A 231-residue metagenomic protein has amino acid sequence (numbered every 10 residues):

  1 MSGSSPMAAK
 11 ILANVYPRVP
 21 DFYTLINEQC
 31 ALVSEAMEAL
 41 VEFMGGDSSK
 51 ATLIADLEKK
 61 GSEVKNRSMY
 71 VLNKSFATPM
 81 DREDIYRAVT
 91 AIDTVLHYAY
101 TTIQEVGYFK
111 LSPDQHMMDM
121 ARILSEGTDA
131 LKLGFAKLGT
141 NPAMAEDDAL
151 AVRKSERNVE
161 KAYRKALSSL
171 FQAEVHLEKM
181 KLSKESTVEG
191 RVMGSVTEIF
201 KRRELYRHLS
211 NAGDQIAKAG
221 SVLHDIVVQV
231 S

Functional and structural regions predicted by a protein language model:
M1-S231: Cytosolic, long alpha-helical scaffolding segments
